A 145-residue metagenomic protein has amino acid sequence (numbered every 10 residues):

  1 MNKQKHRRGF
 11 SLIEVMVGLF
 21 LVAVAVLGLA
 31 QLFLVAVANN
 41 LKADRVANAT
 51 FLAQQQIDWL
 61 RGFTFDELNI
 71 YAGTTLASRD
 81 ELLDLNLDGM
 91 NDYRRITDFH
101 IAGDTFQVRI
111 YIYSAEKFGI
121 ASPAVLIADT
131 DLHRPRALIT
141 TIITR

Functional and structural regions predicted by a protein language model:
M1-F10: N-terminal leader/signal peptides at the extreme start of proteins
N2-K3, V15, T64, F99: Intrinsic low-complexity, intrinsically disordered segments enriched in polar/basic residues
F10-Q54, F63: Aliphatic-rich helix starts adjacent to a transmembrane/signal segment
D44-R145: Low-complexity, Gly/Pro-rich coil/beta segments used as flexible assembly/activation regions
